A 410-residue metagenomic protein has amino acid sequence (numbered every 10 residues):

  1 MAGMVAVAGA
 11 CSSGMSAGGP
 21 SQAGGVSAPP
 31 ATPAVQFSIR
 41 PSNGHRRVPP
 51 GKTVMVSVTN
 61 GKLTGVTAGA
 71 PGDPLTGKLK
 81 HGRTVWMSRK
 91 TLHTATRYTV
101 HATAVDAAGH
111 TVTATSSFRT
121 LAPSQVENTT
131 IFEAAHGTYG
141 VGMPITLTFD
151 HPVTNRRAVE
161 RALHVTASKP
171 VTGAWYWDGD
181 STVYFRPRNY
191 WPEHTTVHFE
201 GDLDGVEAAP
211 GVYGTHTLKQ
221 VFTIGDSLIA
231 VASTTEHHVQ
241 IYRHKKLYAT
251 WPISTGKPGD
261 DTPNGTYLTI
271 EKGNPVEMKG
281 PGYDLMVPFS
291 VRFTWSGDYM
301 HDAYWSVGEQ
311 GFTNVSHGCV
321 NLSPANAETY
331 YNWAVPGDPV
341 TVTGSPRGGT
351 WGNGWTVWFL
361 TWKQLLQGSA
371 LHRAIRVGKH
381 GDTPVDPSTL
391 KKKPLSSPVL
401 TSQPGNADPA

Functional and structural regions predicted by a protein language model:
M1-A8, S12-D226, V377, P387: Acidic, low-complexity Ser/Thr/Gly/Pro-rich repeat segments typical of extracellular/periplasmic and surface-exposed
M55, T99-H101, T115, T146 (+6 more regions): Extracytoplasmic/secreted envelope proteins and their assembly/folding machinery, especially bacterial periplasmic
H81, S117, I253-S254, W305: Residue-level structural signal for beta-strand termini and adjacent loop
F118-N128, V141-G142, T235, K257-D260 (+2 more regions): Post-signal peptide N-terminal regions of Sec-secreted extracellular proteins
V141, D226, D261-T266, G273-V276 (+1 more regions): Exported/periplasmic cell-wall-interacting domains
I145-T182, Q240-H301: Conserved, compact domain cores that house catalytic/ligand-binding motifs in diverse enzymes and effector modules
N155-R156, V206-A209, H238, P275-M278 (+2 more regions): Short beta-strands and strand-coil junctions in structured, solvent-facing domains, enriched
T217-K257: A structural motif detector for short, solvent-exposed N-terminal "entry" segments of globular domains
